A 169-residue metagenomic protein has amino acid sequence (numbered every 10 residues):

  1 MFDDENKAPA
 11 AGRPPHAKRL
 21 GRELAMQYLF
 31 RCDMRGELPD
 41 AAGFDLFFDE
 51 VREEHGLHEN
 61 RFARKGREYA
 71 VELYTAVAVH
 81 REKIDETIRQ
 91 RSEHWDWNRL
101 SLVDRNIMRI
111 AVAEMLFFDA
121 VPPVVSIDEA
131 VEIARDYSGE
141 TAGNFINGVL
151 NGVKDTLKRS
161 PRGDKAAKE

Functional and structural regions predicted by a protein language model:
M1-D136, E140-E169: N-terminal interaction/assembly modules
